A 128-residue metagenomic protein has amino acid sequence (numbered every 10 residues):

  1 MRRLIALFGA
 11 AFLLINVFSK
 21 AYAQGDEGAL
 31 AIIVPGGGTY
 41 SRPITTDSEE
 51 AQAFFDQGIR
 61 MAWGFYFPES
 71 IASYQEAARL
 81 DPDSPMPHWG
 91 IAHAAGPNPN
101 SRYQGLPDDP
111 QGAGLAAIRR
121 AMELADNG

Functional and structural regions predicted by a protein language model:
M1-L4: Positively charged n-region of N-terminal signal peptides that target proteins for export
A6-K20: Bacterial N-terminal signal peptides
G25-G128: Short coil/linker segments at helix-helix boundaries
